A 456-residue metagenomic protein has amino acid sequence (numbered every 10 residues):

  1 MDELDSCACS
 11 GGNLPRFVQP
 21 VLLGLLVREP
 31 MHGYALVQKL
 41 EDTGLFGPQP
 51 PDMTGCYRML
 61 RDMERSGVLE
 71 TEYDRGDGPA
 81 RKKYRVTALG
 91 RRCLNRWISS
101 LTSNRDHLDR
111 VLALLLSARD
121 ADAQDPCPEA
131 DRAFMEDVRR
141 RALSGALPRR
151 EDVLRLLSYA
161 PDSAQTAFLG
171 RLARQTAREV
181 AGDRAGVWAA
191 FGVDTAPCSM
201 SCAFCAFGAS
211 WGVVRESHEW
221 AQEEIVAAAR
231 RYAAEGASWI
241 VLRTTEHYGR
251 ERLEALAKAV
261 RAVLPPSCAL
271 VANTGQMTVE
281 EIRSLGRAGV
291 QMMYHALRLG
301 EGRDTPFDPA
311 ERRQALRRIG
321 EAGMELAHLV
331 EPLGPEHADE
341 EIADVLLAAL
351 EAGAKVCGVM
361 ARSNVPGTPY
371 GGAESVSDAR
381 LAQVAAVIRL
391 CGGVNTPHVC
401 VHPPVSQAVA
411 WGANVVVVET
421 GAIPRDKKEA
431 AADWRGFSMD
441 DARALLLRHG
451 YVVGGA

Functional and structural regions predicted by a protein language model:
D2-E3, L94-P126: Amphipathic alpha-helical dimerization/coiled-coil segments that flank or bridge DNA-binding/regulatory modules
S10-G55: N-terminal helix-turn-helix DNA-binding core of bacterial DNA-binding proteins
G76-W97: Basic, amphipathic "hinge/linker" alpha-helix immediately C-terminal to the N-terminal HTH DNA-binding motif
D120-P161, L350-A456: Auxiliary Fe-S-binding modules of radical SAM enzymes
L169-W211, S217-A234, S238-W239, R243: N-terminal pre-triad scaffold of radical SAM enzymes
A209-E224, A228-A257, R261-L316, E325-P332 (+1 more regions): Core AdoMet radical
H247-G249, G302-R303, A315-E341, V359-E374 (+2 more regions): Conserved strand-turn element in the central/C-terminal portion of the radical SAM core barrel that lines
R250-T274, D308-A327, G372-N395, M439-G454: Alpha-helix-loop-beta-strand connector modules within alpha/beta enzyme cores
